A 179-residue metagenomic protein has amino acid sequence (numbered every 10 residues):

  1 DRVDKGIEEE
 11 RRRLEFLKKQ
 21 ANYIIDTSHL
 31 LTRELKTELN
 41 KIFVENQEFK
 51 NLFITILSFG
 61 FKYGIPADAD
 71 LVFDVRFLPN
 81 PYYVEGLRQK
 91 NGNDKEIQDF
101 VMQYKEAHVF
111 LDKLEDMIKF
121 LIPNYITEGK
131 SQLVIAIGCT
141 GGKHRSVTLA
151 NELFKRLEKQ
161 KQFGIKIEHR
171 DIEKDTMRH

Functional and structural regions predicted by a protein language model:
R2-L133, E158, D171-T176: C-terminal accessory "lid"/substrate-recognition subdomains
L57, G138, E168: Residues in well-ordered beta-strands of folded domains
Q132-L153: Catalytic cysteine-centered active loop of the rhodanese-like fold, especially the PTP/DSP P-loop
F154-G164: Post-Walker A helix-loop "phosphate-sensing" segment adjacent to the P-loop in P-loop NTPases
F163-I172: A short glycine-rich beta-strand->turn/loop micro-motif centered on a GG-aromatic cluster
K166, M177-R178: Divalent-metal-activated hydrolytic enzyme cores
